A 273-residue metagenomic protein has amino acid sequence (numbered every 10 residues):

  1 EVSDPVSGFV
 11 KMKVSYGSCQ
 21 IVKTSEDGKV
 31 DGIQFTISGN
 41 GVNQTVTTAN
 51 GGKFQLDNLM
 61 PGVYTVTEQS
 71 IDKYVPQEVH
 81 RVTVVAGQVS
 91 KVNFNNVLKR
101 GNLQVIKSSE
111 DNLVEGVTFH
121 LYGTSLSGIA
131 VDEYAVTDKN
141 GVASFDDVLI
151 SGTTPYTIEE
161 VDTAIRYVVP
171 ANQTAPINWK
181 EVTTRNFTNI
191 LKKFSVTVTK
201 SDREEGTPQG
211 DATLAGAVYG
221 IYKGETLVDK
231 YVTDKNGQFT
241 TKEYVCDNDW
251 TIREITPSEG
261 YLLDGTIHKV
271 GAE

Functional and structural regions predicted by a protein language model:
E1-E273: Solvent-exposed loop/turn and edge beta-strand elements of beta-rich ligand-binding domains
